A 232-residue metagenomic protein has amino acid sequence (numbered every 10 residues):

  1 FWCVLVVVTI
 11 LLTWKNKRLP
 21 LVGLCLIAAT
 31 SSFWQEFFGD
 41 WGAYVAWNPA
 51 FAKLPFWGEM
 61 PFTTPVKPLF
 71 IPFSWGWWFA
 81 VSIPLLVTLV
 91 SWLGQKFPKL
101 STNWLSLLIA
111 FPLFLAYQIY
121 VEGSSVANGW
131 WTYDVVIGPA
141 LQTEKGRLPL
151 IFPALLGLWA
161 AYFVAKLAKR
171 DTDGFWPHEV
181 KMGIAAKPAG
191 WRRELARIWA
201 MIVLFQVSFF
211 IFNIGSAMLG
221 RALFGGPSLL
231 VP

Functional and structural regions predicted by a protein language model:
F1-P232: Aromatic-rich, lipid-facing transmembrane alpha helices and their immediate juxtamembrane interface loops in integral
